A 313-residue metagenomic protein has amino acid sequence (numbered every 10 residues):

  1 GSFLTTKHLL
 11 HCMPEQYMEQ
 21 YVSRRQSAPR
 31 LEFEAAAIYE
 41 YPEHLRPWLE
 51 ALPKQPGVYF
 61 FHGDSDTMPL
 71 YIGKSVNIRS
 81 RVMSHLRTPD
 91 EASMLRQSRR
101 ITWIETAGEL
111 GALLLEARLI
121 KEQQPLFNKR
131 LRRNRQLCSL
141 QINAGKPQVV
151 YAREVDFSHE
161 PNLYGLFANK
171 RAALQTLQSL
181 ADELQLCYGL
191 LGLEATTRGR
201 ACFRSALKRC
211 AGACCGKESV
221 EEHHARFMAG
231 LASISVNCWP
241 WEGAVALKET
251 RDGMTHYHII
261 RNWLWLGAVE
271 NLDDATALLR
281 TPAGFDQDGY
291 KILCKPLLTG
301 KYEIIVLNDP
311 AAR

Functional and structural regions predicted by a protein language model:
G1-S23: Acidic, Mg2+-coordinating catalytic module of metal-dependent nucleases/exonucleases that use a two-metal-ion mechanism
E15-R313: Acidic, glycine-enriched active-site microenvironments
